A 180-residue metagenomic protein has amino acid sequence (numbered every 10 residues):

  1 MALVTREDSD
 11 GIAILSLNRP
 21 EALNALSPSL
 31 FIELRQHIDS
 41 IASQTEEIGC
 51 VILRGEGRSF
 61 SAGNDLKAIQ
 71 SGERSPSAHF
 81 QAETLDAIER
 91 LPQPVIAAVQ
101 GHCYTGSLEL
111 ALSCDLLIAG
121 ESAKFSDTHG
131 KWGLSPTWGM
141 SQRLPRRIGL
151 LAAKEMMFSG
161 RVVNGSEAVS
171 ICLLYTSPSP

Functional and structural regions predicted by a protein language model:
M1-E56: Conserved CoA-thioester-binding segment of acyl-CoA-metabolizing enzymes
L15, L53, D65, L110-L112 (+1 more regions): Hydrophobic/aromatic residues within transmembrane alpha-helices of multi-pass small-molecule transporters
D39, E47, G55-R90, C103 (+1 more regions): Glycine- (often His-adjacent) and acidic-residue-rich active-site loop that binds/positions the CoA thioester
T84-R90, Y104-F158, I171: CoA-thioester-processing core
P92-I96: Short beta-strand/loop segments at the ligand-binding rim of alpha/beta enzyme cores
A98-V99, T128: Structural motif
R161-E167: Acidic, divalent-metal-coordinating active-site segment for phosphoryl/phosphodiester hydrolysis, typified by short
Y175-P180: Conserved small/polar residues in nucleotide/adenosyl-binding loops
